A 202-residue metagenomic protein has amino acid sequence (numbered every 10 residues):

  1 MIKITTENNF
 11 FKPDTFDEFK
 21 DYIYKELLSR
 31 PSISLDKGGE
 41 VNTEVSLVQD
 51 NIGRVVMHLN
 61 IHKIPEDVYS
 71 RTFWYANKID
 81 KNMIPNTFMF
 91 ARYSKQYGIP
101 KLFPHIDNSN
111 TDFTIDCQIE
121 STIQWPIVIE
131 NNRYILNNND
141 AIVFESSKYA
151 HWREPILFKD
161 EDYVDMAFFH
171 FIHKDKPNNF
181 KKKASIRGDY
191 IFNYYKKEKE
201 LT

Functional and structural regions predicted by a protein language model:
M1-I79: Non-heme Fe(II)/2-oxoglutarate
T6-E7, P85-T87, V143-F144, F168: A structural signal for short, well-ordered beta-strand segments and their strand-loop junctions that often border
S32-L35, F113-Q118, F192-K196: Glycine-rich loops and low-complexity Gly/Arg-rich segments that provide flexible linkers or classic glycine-based
V48, V55, D67-I127: Conserved double-stranded beta-helix
Q96-W152, D160-A167, I172-D189: Catalytic core of non-heme Fe(II) oxygenases with the double-stranded beta-helix
N138, R187-T202: Short, cationic low-complexity segments
